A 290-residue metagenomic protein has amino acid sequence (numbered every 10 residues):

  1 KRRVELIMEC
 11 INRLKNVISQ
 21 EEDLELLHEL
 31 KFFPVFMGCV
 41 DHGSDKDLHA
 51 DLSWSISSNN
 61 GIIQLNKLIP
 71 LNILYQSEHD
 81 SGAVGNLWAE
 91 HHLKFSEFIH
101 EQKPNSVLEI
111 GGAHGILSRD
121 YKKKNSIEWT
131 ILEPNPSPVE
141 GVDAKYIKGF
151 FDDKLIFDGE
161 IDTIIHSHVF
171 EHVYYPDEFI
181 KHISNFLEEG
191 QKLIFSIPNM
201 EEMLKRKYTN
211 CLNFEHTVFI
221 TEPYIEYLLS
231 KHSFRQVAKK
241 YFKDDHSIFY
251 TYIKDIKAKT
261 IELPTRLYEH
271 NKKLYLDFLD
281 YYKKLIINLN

Functional and structural regions predicted by a protein language model:
K1-I7: Short, Lys/Arg-enriched N-terminal segments with co-localized hydrophobic residues within the first ~10-30 amino acids
I7-L87, K240: N-terminal juxtadomain amphipathic helix that follows a signal peptide/anchor or precedes a small N-terminal auxiliary
I11-K15, K205-E215, E222-N290: Rossmann-like AdoMet/SAM-dependent catalytic core
L27, L132, G149, K239-F242: Conserved beta-strand termini and adjacent loop/short-helix elements that scaffold enzyme active sites in alpha/beta
L48-P136, K272-N288: Extended interfacial segments that mediate partner engagement and assembly in macromolecular machines
N72, S137, E201, D244-D245: Positions that flank functional sites
A83-V84, H168-F170, C211-H216: The substrate-binding groove and active-site-proximal loops of carbohydrate-active enzymes, especially glycoside
S96-K207, F219-F234, Y252: Conserved SAM-binding loop
